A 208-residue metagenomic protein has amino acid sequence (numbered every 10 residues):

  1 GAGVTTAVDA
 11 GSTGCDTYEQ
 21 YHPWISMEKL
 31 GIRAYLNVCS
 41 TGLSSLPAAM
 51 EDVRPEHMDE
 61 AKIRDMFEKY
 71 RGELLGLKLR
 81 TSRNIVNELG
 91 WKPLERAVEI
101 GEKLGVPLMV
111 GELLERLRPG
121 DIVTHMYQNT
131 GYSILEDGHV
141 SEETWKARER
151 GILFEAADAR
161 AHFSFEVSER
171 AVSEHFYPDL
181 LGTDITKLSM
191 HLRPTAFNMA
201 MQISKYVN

Functional and structural regions predicted by a protein language model:
G1, T5, P107-E112, K205-N208: Short, intrinsically disordered, charge-balanced linker/junction segments flanking boundaries in proteins
A2-S82: Divalent-metal coordination cores built from histidine and acidic residues
A2-V4, S26-K29, L36-E56, L113-S133 (+5 more regions): Active-site gating loops and adjacent loop-to-helix segments of metal-dependent hydrolytic enzymes
G11, V53, N87, A157-A161 (+1 more regions): Hydrophobic alpha-helical scaffolding
T13, Q128, A159-R160, T186: Catalytic metal-binding/acid-base residues of hydrolase active sites
Q20, H57-F154, H162-D179: Histidine/acidic residue-rich metal-binding segments in metalloenzymes
A34-L36, V110, A156: Structural beta-sheet core signal
E166-N208: His/Asp/Glu-enriched, well-ordered alpha-helical/loop segment that forms or immediately abuts the divalent-metal
